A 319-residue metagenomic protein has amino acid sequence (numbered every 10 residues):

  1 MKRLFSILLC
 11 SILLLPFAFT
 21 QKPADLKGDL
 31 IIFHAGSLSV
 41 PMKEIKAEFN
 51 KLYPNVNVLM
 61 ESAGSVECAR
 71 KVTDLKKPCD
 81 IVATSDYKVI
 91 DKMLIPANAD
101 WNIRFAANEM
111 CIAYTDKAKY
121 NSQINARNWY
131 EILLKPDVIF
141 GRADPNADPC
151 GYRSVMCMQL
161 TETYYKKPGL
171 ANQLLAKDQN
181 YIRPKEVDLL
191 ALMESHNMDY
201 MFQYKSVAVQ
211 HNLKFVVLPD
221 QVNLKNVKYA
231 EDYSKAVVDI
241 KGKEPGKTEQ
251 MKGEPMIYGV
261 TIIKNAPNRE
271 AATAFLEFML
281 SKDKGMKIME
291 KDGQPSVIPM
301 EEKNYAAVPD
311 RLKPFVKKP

Functional and structural regions predicted by a protein language model:
M1-L4: Positively charged n-region of N-terminal signal peptides that target proteins for export
I7-P16: Bacterial N-terminal signal peptides
L8, D86, K205: Residues that line or immediately flank small-molecule/substrate-binding pockets and catalytic motifs
Q21-Y53, N57-V66, R70-L75, L94-I95 (+1 more regions): Exported/periplasmic ABC-transporter solute-binding proteins
A69, P78-C79, E109: A common structural microfeature
L75-D86, I90-R104: Short beta-strand-centered segments that line the small-molecule binding cleft or hinge of alpha/beta clamshell
A107-N108, P255: Short, solvent-exposed loop/turn segments at the edges of secondary structure
